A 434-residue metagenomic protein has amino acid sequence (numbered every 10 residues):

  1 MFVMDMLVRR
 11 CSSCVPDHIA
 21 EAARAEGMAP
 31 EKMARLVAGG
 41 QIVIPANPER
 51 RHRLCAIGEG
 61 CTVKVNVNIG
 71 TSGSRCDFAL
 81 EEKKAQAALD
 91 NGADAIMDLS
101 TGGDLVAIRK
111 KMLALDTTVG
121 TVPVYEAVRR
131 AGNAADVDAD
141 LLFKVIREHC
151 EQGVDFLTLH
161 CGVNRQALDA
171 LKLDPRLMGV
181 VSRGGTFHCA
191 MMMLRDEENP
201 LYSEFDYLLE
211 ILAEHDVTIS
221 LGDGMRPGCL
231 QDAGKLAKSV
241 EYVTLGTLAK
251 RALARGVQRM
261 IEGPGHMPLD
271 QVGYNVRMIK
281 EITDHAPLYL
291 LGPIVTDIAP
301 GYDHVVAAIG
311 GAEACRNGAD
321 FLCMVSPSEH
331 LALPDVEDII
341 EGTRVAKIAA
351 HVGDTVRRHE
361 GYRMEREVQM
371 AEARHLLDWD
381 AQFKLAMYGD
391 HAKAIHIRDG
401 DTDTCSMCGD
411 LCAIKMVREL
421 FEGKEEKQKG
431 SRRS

Functional and structural regions predicted by a protein language model:
M1-V8, K429-S434: Basic/polar N-terminal segments that are highly enriched at the extreme N-terminus, encompassing both cleavable
D5-T296, Y302, A308-F321: Alpha/beta enzyme core
D17-A20, E31, D169-L194, P227-A233 (+1 more regions): Catalytic or ion-coupling anion/metal-binding cores of large enzyme and transporter domains
Q41-I42, E329, C405: Flexible, active-site-adjacent loop/turn segments at secondary-structure boundaries
N47-P48, V325, I414-R418: Short hydrophobic alpha-helical segments that form membrane-spanning helices or hydrophobic packing faces of helical
H52, S326, D403: Residue-level signal for pocket-adjacent positions within structured domains
I298-H359: C-terminal catalytic subdomain
